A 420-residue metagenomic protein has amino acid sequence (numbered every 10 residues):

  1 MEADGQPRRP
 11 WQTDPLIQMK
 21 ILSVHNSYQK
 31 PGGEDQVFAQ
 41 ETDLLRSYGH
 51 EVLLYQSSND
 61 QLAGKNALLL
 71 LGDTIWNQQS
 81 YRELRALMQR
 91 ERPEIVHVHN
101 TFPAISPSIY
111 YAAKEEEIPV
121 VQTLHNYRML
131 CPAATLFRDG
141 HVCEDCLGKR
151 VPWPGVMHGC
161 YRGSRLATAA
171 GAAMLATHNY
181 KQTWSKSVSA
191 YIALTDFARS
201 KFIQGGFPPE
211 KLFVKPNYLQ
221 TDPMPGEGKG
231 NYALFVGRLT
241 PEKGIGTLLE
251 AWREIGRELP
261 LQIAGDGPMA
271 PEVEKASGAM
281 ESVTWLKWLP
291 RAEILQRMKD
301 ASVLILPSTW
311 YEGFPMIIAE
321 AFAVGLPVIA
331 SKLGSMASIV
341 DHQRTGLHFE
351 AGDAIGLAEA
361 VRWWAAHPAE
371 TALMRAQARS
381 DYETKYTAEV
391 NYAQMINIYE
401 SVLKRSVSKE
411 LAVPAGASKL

Functional and structural regions predicted by a protein language model:
D35-Q36, N231, F235-E254, P268-E272 (+1 more regions): A conserved mid-protein helix/loop that constitutes part of the nucleotide-sugar donor-binding site
M88, W288-L289, Q296-A301: Short alpha-helical donor nucleotide-sugar binding micro-motif in glycosyltransferases
M129, G148-M224: Donor nucleotide-sugar binding/catalytic pocket of nucleotide-sugar-dependent glycosyltransferases
P271-A292: Nucleotide-activated donor-binding/catalytic signature segment of Leloir-type glycosyltransferases, i.e., the conserved
K299-G313, L326: Acidic donor-binding loop of glycosyltransferase active sites
I318, P327-A330, V340: Short hydrophobic beta-strand element within catalytic cores of glycosyltransferases and related nucleotide-activated
H342-Q343, L347-A354, W363-P368: Conserved acidic donor-binding segment of nucleotide-sugar-dependent glycosyltransferases
G356, W363, E370-K385, N391-N397: A short, well-ordered alpha-helix in the C-terminal region of glycosyltransferases
